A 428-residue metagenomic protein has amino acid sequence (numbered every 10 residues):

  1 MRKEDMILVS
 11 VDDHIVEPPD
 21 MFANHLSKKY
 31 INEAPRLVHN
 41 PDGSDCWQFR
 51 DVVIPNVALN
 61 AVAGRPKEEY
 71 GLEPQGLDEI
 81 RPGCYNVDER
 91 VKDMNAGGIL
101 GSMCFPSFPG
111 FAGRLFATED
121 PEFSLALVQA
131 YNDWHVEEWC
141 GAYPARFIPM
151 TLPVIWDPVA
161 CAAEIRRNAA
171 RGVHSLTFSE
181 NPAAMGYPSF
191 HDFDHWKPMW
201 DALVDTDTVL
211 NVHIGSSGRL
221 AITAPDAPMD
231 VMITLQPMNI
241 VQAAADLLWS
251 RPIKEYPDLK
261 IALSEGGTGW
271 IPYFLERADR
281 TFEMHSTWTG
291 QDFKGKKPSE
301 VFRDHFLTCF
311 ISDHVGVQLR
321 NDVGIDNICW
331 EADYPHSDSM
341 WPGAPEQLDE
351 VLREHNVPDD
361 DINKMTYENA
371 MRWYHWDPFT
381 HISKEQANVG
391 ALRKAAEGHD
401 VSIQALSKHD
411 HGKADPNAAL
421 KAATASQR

Functional and structural regions predicted by a protein language model:
M1-I7, P18-E73, D78-A96, L100-G101 (+9 more regions): Mid-to-C-terminal alpha-helical segments outside catalytic/metal-binding sites
L8, P74-P82, N95-A117, F147-V154 (+1 more regions): Divalent metal-dependent hydrolysis catalytic cores, especially in the metallo-beta-lactamase
D13-H14, D333-Y334: Active-site metal-binding loops of divalent metal-dependent hydrolases
H14, S107, N181, G215-S216 (+1 more regions): Flexible loop residues that form catalytic and substrate-binding hotspots at small-molecule/glycan-binding clefts
F105-P109, I214-R219, Y334-H336: Short glycine-enriched loops at secondary-structure junctions
R114, S124, V128: Acidic, glycine-rich flexible loop segments
F116-D120, A224-L235, P345-E350: Short glycine/proline- and charge-enriched loop/turn segments that cap or connect secondary-structure elements
A126, C140, A145-I148, P153-V159 (+3 more regions): Catalytic pocket-lining loop regions of alpha/beta-barrel enzymes, especially the amidohydrolase/enolase/GH5 lineages
